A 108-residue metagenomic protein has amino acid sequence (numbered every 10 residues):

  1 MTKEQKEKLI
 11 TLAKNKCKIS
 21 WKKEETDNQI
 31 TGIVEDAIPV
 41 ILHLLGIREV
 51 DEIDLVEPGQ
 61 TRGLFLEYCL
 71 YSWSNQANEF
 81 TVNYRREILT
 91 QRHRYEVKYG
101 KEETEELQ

Functional and structural regions predicted by a protein language model:
M1-G59, R94-Q108: Conserved short "hinge" loops at termini or chain/domain junctions
L9, Y71-V97: Short, compact, well-ordered microdomains
L12, R62-L66, T90: A generic structural signal for short, non-catalytic loop/turn and secondary-structure boundary residues
R48, F65, N78, N83 (+2 more regions): Unusually extended, aromatic-enriched hydrophobic runs near protein termini
I53-A77: Mid-chain, well-packed structural core segment of small domains
